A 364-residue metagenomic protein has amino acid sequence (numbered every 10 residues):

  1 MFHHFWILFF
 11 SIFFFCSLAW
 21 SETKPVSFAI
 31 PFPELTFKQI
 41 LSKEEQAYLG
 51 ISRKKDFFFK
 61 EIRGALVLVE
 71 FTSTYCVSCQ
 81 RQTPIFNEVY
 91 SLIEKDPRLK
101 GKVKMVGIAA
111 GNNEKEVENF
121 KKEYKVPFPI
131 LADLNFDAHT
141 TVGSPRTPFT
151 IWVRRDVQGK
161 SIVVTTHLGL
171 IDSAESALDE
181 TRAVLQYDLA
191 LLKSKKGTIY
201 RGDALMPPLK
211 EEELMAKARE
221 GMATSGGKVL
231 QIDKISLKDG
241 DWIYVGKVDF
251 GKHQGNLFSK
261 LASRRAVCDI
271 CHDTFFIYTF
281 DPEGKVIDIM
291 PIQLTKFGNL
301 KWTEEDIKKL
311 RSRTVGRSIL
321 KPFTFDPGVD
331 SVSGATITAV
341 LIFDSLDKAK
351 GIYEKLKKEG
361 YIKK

Functional and structural regions predicted by a protein language model:
W6-S17: Bacterial N-terminal signal peptides
A19-T23: Boundary at the C-terminal end of the N-terminal hydrophobic targeting segment
T36-V67: A short beta-strand-turn-helix
R63, F71-E88: Conserved redox-active cysteine motifs that mediate thiol-disulfide chemistry, especially di-cysteine Cys-X(1-2)-Cys
L68-V69, M105, T150: Hydrophobic beta-strand anchors of alpha/beta hydrolase catalytic cores
Q80-E123, D137-T140: Structural microenvironment flanking redox-active thiols in thiol-disulfide oxidoreductases
K122-V126, L134-A183: Thiol/disulfide oxidoreductase modules built on the thioredoxin-like
K195-K364: Flexible, solvent-exposed loop/hinge segments and secondary-structure transition points
